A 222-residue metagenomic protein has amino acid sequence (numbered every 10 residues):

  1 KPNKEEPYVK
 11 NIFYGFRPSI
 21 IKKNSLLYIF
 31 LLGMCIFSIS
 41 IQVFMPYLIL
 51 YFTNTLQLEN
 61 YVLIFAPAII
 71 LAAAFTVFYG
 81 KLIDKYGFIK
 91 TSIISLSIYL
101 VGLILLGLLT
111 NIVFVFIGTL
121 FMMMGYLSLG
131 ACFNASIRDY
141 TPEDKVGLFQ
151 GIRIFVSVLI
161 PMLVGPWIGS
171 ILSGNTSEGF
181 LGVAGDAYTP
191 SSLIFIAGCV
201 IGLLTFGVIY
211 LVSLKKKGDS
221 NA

Functional and structural regions predicted by a protein language model:
K1-L32: Juxtamembrane intracellular "pre-TM" segments in multi-pass secondary transporters
P46-Y61: Short amphipathic helix-loop junctions that connect adjacent transmembrane helices in Major Facilitator Superfamily/SLC
D84-L96: Cytoplasmic membrane-interface "Motif A"-like loop-to-helix N-cap segments of 12-TM Major Facilitator Superfamily
S97-T110: C-terminal ends and interior cores of transmembrane alpha-helices in multi-pass membrane transporters/permeases
S128-P142: Intracellular juxtamembrane helix-capping segments at the cytosolic ends of symmetry-related transmembrane helices
D144-E178: A late C-terminal transmembrane helix in Major Facilitator Superfamily
S173-V200: A membrane-interface helix-boundary motif in multi-pass transporters
P190-A222: Multi-pass alpha-helical transporter architecture, strongest for 12-TM Major Facilitator/SLC carriers used
